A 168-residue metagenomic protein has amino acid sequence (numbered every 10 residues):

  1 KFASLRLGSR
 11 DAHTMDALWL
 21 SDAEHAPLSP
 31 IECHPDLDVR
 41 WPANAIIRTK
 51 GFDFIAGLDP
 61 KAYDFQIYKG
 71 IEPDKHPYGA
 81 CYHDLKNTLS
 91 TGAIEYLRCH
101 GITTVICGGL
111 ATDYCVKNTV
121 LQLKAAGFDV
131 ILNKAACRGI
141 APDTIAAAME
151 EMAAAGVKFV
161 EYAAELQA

Functional and structural regions predicted by a protein language model:
K1-T104: Active-site alpha/beta core segments
F2-S4, A126-D129: A short helix->loop->beta-strand "cap" motif at the edges of active sites that frequently abuts
S9, L85-L89, C99, T104 (+5 more regions): Catalytic phosphate/metal-binding cores of nucleic-acid and nucleotide-processing enzymes, i.e., regions that mediate
H13-T14, A111-C115: Gly/Ser/Thr-rich loops at beta-strand to alpha-helix junctions that form or flank small-molecule/cofactor-binding
A56-F65, P142-A168: Structural recognition of alpha->loop->beta junctions
I106-G109, F128-P142: A short glycine-rich beta-strand->turn/loop micro-motif centered on a GG-aromatic cluster
V116-A125: Histidine-anchored nucleotide/phosphate-binding helix
